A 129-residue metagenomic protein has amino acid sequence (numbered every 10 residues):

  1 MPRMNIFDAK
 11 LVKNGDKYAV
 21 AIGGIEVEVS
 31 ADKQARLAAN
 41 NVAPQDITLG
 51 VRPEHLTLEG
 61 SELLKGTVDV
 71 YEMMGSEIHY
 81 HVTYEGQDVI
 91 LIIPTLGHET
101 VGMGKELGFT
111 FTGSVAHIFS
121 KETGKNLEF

Functional and structural regions predicted by a protein language model:
M4-I6, K10-F129: Non-catalytic connector elements of ABC transporters
